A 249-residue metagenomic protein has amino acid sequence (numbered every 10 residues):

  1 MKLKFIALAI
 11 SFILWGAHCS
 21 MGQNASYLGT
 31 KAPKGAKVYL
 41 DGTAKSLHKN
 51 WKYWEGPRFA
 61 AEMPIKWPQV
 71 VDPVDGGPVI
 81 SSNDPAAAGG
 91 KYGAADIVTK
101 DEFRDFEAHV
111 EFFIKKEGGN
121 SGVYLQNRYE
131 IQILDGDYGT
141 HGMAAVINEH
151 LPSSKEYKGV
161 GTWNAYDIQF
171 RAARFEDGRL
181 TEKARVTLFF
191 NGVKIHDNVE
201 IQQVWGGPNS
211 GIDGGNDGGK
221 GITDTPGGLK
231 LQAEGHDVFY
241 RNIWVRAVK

Functional and structural regions predicted by a protein language model:
M1-A7: Bacterial N-terminal signal peptides that target proteins for export
A7-G16: Bacterial N-terminal signal peptides
C19-K249: Carbohydrate-interacting regions of secretory-pathway proteins
